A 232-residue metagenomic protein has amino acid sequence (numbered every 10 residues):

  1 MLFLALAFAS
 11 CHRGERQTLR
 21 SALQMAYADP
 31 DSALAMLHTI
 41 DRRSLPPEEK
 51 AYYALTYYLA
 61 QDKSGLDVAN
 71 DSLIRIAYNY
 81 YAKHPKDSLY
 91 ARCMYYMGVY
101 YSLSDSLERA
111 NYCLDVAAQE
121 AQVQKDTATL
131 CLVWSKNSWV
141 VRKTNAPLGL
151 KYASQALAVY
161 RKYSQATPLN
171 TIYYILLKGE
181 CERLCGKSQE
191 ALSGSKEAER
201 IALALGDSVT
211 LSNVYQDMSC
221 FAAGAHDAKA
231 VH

Functional and structural regions predicted by a protein language model:
F3-H232: A "functional boundary" signal
